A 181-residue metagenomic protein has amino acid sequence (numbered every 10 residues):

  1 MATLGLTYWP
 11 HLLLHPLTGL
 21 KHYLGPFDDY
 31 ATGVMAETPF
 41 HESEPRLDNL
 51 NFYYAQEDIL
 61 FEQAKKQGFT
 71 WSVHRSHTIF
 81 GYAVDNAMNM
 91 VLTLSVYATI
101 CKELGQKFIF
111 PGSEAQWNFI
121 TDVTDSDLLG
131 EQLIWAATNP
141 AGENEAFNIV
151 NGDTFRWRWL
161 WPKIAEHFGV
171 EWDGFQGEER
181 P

Functional and structural regions predicted by a protein language model:
M1-F52, Q56, S72: Conserved Rossmann-fold NAD(P)-dependent oxidoreductase catalytic core, especially the SDR/UDP-sugar
T3, A55-Q63, Q132, L160-K163: Amphipathic alpha-helical segments that form well-ordered structural scaffolds and often line/cohere around active
H22, I79-G81: Conserved sequence/active-site signature of Rossmann-fold short-chain dehydrogenase/reductase
G25-Y30, V84-N89, L160-P162: Short aromatic-enriched loop/helix-cap "lid" or pocket-rim segments at secondary-structure transitions that line
N51, V123-T124, F155: Residue-level signal for the nucleotide or nucleotide-sugar donor/cofactor binding architecture
Q67, G81-Y97, W135-F147: Glycine/proline-rich active-site loop of Rossmann-fold NAD(P)-dependent oxidoreductases
H77, S95-D127, N148: A conserved pocket-lining segment of Rossmann-fold NAD(P)-dependent short-chain dehydrogenase/reductase
Q132-P181: Mid/C-terminal beta-alpha module of Rossmann-like enzyme folds, strongest in SDR-family dehydrogenases/epimerases
